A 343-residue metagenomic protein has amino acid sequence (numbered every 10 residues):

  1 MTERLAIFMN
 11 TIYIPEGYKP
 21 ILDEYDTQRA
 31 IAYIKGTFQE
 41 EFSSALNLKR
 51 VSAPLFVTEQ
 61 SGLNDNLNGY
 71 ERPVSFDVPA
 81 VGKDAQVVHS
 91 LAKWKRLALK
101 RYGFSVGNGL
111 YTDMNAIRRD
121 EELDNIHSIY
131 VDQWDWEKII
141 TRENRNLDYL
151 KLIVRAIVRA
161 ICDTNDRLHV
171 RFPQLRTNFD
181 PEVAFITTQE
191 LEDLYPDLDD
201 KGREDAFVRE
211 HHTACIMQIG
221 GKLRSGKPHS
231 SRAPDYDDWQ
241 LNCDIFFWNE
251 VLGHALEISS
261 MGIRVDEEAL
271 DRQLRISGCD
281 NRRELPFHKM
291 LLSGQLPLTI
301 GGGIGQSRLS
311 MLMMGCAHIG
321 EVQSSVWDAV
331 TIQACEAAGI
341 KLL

Functional and structural regions predicted by a protein language model:
T2-H127, D135-I139: Class II aminoacyl-tRNA synthetase-like tRNA-binding/catalytic domains
R29, Y33-T37, R145-L152, A156 (+3 more regions): Generic recognition of stable, solvent-exposed alpha-helical segments in well-folded globular domains
A32-I34, F38, F42, F76 (+8 more regions): Generic structural hydrophobic/aromatic packing signal, biased to beta-strands
F42-K49, I157-L168, A317: A generic secondary-structure signal for well-formed alpha-helical elements
L55-E59, P173-D180, D328-I332: A glycine-rich phosphate-binding loop feature that marks nucleotide/adenosyl-phosphate handling sites
T112-L198, G202: Extended, charged alpha-beta segments that form solvent-exposed binding/catalytic grooves in nucleic-acid-handling
I117, T187-L343: A translation/RNA-centric and nucleic-acid-associated enzymatic feature enriched in Class II aminoacyl-tRNA synthetases
